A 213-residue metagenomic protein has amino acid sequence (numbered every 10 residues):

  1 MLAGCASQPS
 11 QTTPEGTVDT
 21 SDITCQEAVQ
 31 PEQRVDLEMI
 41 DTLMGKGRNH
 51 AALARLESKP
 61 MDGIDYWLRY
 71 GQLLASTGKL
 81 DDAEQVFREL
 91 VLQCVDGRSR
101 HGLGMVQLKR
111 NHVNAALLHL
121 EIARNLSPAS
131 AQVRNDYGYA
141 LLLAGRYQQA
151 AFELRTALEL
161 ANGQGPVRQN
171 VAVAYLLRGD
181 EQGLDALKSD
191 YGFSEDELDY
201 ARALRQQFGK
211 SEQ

Functional and structural regions predicted by a protein language model:
L2-G4: C-terminal motif of bacterial Sec signal peptides marking the signal peptidase cleavage site
A6-P9: Bacterial signal peptide processing site
Q33, I64-W67, G97-R98, A131-Q132 (+2 more regions): Helix-start (N-cap) detector for alpha-helical repeat units in TPR-like alpha-solenoids, especially tetratricopeptide
G45-A51, S76-R88, R110-I122, G145-E153 (+1 more regions): Structural signature of tandem alpha-helical TPR/SEL1-like repeats, specifically the intra-repeat loop/turn
S58-D62, L92-C94, N125-L126, E159-A161 (+1 more regions): Structural marker of alpha-solenoid helical repeat scaffolds
R69, G102-L103, D136, N170: Canonical tetratricopeptide repeat
R155-L198: TPR/TPR-like (Sel1-like) alpha-helical repeat modules
